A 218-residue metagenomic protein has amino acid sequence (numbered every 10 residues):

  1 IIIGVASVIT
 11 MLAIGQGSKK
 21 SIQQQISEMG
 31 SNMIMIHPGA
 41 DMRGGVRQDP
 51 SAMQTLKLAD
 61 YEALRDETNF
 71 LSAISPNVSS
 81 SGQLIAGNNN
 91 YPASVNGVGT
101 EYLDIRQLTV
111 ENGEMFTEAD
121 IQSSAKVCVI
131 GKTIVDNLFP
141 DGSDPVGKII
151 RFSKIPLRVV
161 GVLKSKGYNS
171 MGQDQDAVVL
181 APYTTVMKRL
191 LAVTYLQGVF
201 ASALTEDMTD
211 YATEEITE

Functional and structural regions predicted by a protein language model:
I1-G4, S31-P38, D144-K154: Short, charge-rich amphipathic segments
I1-K20: Short, strongly hydrophobic transmembrane alpha-helices
V5-S7, M11, E67, L138 (+2 more regions): Active-site-proximal flexible loops/turns
V8, S79, N89, A119-I121 (+1 more regions): Short strand-loop junctions, especially beta-strand C-caps/beta-turns that link beta-sheets to coils or alpha-helices
I9, I26, I216: ABC transporter ATPase nucleotide-binding domain signature
Q16-S94, V98-D104, D136-N137, M187-K188 (+1 more regions): Hydrophobic, regular-secondary-structure patches
N96, T100-D120, A125-E218: Mid-to-C-terminal secondary-structure elements that act as membrane-proximal/extracytoplasmic interface segments
